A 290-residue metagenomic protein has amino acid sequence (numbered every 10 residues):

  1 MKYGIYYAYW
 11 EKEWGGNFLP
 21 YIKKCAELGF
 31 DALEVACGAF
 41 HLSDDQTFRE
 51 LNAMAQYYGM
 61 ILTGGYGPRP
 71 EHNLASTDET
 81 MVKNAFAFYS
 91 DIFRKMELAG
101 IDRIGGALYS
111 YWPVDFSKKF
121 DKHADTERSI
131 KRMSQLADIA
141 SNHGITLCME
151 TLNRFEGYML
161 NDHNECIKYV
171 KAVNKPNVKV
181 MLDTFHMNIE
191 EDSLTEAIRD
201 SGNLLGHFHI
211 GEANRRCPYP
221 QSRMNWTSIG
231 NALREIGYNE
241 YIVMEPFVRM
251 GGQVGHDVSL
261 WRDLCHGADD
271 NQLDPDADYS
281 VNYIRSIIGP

Functional and structural regions predicted by a protein language model:
M1-E11, G16-A26, G100, L160-L182 (+1 more regions): Histidine-acidic metal/acid-base catalytic patches
M1-Y9, T63-S76, L108-S117: N-terminal small/glycine-rich loop or linker at the start of catalytic domains across soluble metabolic enzymes
Y9-E11, C37-A39, P68-P70, L108-W112 (+4 more regions): Active-site-proximal loop/turn and secondary-structure-junction residues that shape catalytic pockets, frequently
N17, Q56-Y57, E79-K179, G267-P275: Active-site acidic/histidine proton-transfer and metal-coordination neighborhood in alpha/beta enzyme cores
L19-G38, I92, L98-G100: Catalytic domains of carbohydrate-active enzymes, especially glycoside hydrolases
E34, G64, G105, C148 (+3 more regions): Conserved beta-strand positions in the central sheet of alpha/beta enzyme cores
E34-Q56, L108-S117: Glycine-rich, proline-tolerant flexible connector loops at the mouths of alpha/beta enzymes
D44-G59, A87-G100, I130-I139, T195-D200 (+1 more regions): Short amphipathic alpha-helices and their capping/turn segments at secondary-structure boundaries
